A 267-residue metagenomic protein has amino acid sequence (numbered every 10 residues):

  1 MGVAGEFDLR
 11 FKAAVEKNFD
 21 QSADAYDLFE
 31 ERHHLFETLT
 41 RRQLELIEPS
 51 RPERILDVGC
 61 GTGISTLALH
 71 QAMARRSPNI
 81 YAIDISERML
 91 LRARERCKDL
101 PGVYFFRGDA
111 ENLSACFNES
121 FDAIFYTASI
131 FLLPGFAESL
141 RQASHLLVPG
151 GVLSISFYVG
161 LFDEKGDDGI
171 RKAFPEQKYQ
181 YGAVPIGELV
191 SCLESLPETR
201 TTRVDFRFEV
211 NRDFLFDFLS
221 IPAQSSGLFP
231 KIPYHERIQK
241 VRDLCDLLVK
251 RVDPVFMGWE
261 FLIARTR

Functional and structural regions predicted by a protein language model:
M1-S50, I64-A68, A72, M89 (+2 more regions): Conserved class I S-adenosyl-L-methionine
E31-H33, T62-I64, V184-L189, R200-R267: Conserved Class I S-adenosyl-L-methionine
R54, G151-V152: Short glycine-centered segments of the SAM/dcSAM-binding site in methyltransferase folds
L56-V58, T62-L113: Class I SAM-dependent methyltransferase SAM/SAH-binding core
A115-I124: A short acidic, Gly/Pro-enriched loop at the edge of an enzyme's catalytic core that lines a small-molecule cofactor
A123-F136: A short SAM/SAH-binding and catalytic strip from SAM-dependent methyltransferases
A137-P149: A short glycine-rich, Lys/Arg-flanked "PGG" loop and its adjoining helix->strand segment in the class I
S154-Q180: Conserved class I S-adenosyl-L-methionine
